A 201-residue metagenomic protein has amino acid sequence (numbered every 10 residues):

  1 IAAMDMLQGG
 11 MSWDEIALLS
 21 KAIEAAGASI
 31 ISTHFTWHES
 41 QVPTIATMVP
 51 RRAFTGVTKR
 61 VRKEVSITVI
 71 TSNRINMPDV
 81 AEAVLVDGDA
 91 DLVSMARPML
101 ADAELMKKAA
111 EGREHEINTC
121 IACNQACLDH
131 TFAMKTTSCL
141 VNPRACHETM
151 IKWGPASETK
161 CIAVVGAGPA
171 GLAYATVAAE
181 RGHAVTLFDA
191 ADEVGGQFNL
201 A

Functional and structural regions predicted by a protein language model:
I1-V165, P169-V185, E193-N199: Flavin-dependent oxidoreductase catalytic cores
